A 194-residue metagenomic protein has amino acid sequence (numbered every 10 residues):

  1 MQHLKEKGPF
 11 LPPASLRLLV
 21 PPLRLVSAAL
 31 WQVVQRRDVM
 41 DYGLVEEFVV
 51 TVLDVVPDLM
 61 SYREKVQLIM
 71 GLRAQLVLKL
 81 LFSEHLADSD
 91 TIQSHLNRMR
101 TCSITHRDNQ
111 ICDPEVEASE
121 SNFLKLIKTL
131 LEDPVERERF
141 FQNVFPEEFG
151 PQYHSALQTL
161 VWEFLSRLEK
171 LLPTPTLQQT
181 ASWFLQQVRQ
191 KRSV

Functional and structural regions predicted by a protein language model:
M1-V194: Extended, low-hydrophobicity acidic Ser/Pro/Thr-rich
